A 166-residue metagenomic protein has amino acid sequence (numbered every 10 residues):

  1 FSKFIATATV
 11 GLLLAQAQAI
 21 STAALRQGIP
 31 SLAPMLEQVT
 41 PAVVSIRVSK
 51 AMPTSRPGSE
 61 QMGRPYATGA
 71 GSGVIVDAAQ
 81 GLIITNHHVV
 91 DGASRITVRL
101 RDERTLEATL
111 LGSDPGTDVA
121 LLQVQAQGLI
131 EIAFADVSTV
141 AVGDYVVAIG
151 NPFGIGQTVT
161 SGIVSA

Functional and structural regions predicted by a protein language model:
K3-A15: Bacterial N-terminal signal peptides
Q18-I83, V89-T97, R104-T105, V119 (+1 more regions): Glycine-biased strand-turn-strand hairpin within the trypsin-fold
L25, M35, R99, T109-L111 (+1 more regions): Active-site substrate-binding loop(s) of clan PA
I46, A78, H87, L111-S113 (+2 more regions): Residue-level recognition of beta-strand microenvironments
G73-I75, A108-L110, V164: Conserved hydrophobic positions within beta-strands
D102-R104, S113-T117, Q125-A126, V140: Short flexible coil/turn linkers enriched for glycine and charged/polar residues that connect secondary-structure
N151-A166: Chymotrypsin/trypsin-fold serine protease catalytic domain
